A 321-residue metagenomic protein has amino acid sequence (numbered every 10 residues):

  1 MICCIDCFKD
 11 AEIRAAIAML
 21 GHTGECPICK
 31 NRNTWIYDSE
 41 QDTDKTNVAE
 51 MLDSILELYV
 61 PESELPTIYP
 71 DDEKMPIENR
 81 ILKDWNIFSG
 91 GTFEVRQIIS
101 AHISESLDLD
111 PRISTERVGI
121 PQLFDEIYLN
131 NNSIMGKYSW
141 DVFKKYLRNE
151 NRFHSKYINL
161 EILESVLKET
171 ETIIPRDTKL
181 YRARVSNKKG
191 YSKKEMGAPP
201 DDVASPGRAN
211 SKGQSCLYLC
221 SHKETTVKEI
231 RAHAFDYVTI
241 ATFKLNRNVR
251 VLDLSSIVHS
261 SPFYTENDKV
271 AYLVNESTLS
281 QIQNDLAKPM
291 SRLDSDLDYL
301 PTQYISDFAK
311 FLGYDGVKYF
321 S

Functional and structural regions predicted by a protein language model:
M1-D177, R182-N210, H233-S321: Active-site and NAD+-binding cores of ADP-ribose-processing enzymes
G213-L219: A short, exposed loop/beta-hairpin motif centered on an aromatic-Gly-Thr core
C220-E224, Y299: Conserved structured core elements
K223-A234: Short active-site loop/helix that positions an aromatic residue
